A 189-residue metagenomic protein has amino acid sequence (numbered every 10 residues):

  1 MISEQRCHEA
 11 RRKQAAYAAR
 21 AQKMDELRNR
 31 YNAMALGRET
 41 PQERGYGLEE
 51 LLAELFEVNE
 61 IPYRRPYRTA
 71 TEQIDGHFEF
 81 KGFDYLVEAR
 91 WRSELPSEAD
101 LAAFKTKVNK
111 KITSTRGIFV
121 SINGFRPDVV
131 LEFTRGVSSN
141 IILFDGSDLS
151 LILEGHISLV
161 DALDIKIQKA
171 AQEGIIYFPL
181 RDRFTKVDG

Functional and structural regions predicted by a protein language model:
M1-G189: Mixed-charge (Asp/Glu-Lys/Arg
